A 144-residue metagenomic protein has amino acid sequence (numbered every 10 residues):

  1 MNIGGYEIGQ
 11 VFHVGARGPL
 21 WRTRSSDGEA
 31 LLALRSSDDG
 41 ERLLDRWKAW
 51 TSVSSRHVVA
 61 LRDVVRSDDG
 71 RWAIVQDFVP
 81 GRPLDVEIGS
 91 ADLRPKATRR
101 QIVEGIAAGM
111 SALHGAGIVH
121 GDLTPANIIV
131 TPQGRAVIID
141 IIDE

Functional and structural regions predicted by a protein language model:
G9-G15: Protein kinase glycine-rich loop
R17-R42: ATP-binding glycine-rich loop module of kinase domains
D38-S52: AlphaC helix of the eukaryotic protein kinase fold
A60-W72: Short beta-strand micro-motifs within the conserved protein kinase catalytic domain, predominantly in the N-lobe
D69-P83: Conserved short submotifs of the Hanks-type protein kinase catalytic core that shape the nucleotide-binding pocket
L84-R94: AlphaC helix of the protein kinase catalytic domain
I102-V103: Activation segment signature within eukaryotic-like protein kinase domains
A108-I118: Protein kinase catalytic-loop region centered on the HRD/HxD motif
